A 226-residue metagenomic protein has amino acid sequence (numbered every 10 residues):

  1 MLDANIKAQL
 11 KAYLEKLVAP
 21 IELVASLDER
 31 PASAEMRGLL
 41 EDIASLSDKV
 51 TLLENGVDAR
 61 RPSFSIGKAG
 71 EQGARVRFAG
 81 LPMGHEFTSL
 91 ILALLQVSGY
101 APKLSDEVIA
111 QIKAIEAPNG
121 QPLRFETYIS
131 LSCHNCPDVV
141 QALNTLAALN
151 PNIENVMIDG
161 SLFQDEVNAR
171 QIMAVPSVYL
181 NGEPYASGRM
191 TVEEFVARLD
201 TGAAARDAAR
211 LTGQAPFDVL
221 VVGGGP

Functional and structural regions predicted by a protein language model:
M1-P20, E86-G120, A204: N-terminal leader/targeting and pre-domain segments
D3-E41, L46, A114-P151, N155-M157: Local sequence-structure signature of Cys/Sec-based thiol-disulfide redox active-site neighborhoods
P20, G56-R77, Q164-N181: Structural micro-motif
D28, D48-A59, P151-D165: Thiol-based oxidoreductase modules, predominantly thioredoxin-like and allied folds used for disulfide exchange
P31-H85, A101-D106: N-terminal non-catalytic structural scaffold regions of very large proteins
K68-A101, Y179-D207: Non-catalytic, surface beta->alpha helical segment in thiol-disulfide oxidoreductase systems
P137-R206, R210-G213: Structured core of small recognition/catalytic domains
R210-P226: Beta1/beta-strand and adjacent pyrophosphate-binding region of the FAD-binding site in flavoprotein oxidoreductases
